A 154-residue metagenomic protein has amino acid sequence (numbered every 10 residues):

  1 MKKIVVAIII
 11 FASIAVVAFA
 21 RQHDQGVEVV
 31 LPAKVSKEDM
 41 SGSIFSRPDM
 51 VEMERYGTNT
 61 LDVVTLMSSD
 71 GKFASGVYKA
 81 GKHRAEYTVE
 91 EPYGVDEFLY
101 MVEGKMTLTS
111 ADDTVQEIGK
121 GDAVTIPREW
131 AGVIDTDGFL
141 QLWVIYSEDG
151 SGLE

Functional and structural regions predicted by a protein language model:
M1-I4: Positively charged n-region of N-terminal signal peptides that target proteins for export
A7-A18: Hydrophobic membrane-insertion alpha-helices, especially the h-region of bacterial N-terminal signal peptides
A18-A74: A short, N-terminal "cap"/entry segment at the start of jelly-roll beta-barrel domains of the cupin/DSBH fold
V63-V64, A74-Y93, I118, P127-R128 (+1 more regions): Conserved short histidine dyad/triad with adjacent acidic residue
P92-L108: Short, conserved beta-strand element in jelly-roll/cupin
G121-D122: Loop/turn positions that initiate beta-strands
R128-G152: Ligand-binding loop in jelly-roll beta-barrel domains
